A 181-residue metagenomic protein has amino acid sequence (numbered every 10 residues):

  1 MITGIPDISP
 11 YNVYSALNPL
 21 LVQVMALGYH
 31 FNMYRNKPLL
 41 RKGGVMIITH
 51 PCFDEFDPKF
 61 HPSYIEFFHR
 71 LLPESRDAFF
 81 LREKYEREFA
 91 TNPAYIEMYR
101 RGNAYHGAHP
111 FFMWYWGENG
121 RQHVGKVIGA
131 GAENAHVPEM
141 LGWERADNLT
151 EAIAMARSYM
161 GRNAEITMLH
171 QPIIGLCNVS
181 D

Functional and structural regions predicted by a protein language model:
M1-V24: Accessory "access/gating" subregions that flank catalytic or transport cores
I2-I5, A16, G44, I48-C52 (+3 more regions): Active-site proximal loops enriched in glycine and acidic residues that flank catalytic Cys/His/Asp and coordinate
I2-I5, S9, L40, G44 (+1 more regions): Structural signal for hydrophobic packing residues in well-ordered secondary-structure cores of soluble enzyme domains
I8-N12, D54-K59, A135-P138, I174-C177: Flexible loop/turn segments at secondary-structure boundaries
P10-S15, F89-Y95, G129-A135: Generic detector of short, locally flexible boundary/turn motifs and exposed helical patches
A16-L17, H61-S63, D181: Short, glycine/charged-enriched secondary-structure capping and boundary segments
V22-K126: C-terminal catalytic subdomain
Y115-D181: Extended hydrophobic packing segments that form well-structured cores
